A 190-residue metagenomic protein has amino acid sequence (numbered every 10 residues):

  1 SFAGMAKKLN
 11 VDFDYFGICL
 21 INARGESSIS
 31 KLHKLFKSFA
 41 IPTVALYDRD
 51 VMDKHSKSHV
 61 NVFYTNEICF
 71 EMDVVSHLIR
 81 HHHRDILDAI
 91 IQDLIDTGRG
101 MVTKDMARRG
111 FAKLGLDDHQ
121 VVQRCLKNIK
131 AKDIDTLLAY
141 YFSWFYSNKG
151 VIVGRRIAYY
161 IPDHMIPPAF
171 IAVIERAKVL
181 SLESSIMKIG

Functional and structural regions predicted by a protein language model:
A3-G190: Acidic, Mg2+-coordinating catalytic modules of nucleic-acid enzymes
